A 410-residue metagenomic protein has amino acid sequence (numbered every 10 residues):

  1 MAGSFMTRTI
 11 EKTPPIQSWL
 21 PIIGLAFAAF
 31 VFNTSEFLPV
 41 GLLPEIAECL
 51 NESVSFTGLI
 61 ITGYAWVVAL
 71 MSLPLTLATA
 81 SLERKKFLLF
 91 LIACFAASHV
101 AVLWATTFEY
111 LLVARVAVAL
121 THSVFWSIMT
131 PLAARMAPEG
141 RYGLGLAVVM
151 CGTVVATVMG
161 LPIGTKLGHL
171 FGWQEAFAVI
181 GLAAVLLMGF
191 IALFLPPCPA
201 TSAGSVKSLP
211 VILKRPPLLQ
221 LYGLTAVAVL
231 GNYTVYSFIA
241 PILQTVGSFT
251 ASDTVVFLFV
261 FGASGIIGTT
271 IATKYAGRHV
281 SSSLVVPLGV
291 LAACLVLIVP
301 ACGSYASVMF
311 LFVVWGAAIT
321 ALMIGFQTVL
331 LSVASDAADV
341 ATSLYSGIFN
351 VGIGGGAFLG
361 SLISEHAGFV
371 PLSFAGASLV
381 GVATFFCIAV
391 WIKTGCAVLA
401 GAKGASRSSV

Functional and structural regions predicted by a protein language model:
N51, E83, W104-Y110, T121 (+2 more regions): Helix-breaking motifs and short loop linkers at transmembrane-helix boundaries and internal kinks in secondary membrane
L70-E109: Conserved MFS/SLC helix-loop-helix module at the cytosolic interface between two early adjacent transmembrane helices
M71-R84, I267-V280, S364: Helix-to-loop junctions at the C-terminal end of transmembrane segments in multipass secondary transporters
K86-V100, S282-L297, A377: Structural signature of the two symmetry-related core transmembrane helices
C94, S98, E109-A117, A306-V314: Paired small-residue
F108, A114-G152: Cytoplasmic helix-loop-helix junction between adjacent transmembrane helices in 12-TM secondary transporters
G181-T201, F386-W391: C-terminal membrane-cytosol helix-exit motif in multi-pass small-molecule transporters
S281-F326: C-terminal transmembrane helical hairpin of 12-TM major facilitator-type secondary transporters
